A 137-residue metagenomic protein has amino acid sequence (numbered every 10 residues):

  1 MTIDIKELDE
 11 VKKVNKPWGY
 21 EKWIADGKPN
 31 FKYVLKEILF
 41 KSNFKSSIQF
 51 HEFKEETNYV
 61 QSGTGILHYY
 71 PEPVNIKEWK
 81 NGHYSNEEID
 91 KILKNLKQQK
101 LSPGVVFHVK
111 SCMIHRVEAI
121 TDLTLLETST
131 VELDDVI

Functional and structural regions predicted by a protein language model:
M1-K36, K45-I48, I89-K91, N95-Q99: A short, N-terminal "cap"/entry segment at the start of jelly-roll beta-barrel domains of the cupin/DSBH fold
I3-V11, N75-K94, I114-I137: Double-stranded beta-helix
V34-K54, P73-V74: Conserved short histidine dyad/triad with adjacent acidic residue
S47-Q49, N58, L67-H68, Q98-Q99 (+3 more regions): Short beta-strand His + acidic residue motifs that chelate non-heme Fe in jelly-roll/DSBH and cupin folds
E52-I89: Glycine- and acidic-residue-biased ligand/ion/polar-headgroup-sensing regions
